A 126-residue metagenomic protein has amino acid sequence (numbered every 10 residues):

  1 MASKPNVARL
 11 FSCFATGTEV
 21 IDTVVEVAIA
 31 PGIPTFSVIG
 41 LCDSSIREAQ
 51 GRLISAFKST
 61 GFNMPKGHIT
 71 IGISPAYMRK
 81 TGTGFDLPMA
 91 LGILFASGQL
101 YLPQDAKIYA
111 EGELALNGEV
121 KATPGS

Functional and structural regions predicted by a protein language model:
M1-S126: Peripheral, non-AAA+ core regions of ATP-driven protein-machinery
